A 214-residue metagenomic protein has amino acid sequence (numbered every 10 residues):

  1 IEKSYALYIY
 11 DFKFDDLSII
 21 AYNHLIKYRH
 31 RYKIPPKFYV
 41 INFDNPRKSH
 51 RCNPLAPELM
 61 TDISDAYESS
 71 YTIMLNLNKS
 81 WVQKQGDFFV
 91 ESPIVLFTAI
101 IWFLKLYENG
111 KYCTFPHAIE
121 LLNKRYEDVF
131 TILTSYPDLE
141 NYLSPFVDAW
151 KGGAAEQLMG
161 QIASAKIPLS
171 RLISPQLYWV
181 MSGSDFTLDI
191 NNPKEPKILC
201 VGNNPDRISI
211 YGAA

Functional and structural regions predicted by a protein language model:
I1-A214: P-loop NTPase motor domains
